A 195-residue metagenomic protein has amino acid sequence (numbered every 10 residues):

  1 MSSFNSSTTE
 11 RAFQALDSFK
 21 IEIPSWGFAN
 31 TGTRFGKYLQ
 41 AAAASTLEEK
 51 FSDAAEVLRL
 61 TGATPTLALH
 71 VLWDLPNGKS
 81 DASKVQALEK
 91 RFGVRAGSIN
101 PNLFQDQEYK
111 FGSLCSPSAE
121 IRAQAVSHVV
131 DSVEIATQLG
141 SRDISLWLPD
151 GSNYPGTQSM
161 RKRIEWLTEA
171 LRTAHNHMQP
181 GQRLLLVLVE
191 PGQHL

Functional and structural regions predicted by a protein language model:
M1-T137: N-terminal pre-domain/capping segments
N5-A15, R91, E108-L195: Active-site acidic/histidine proton-transfer and metal-coordination neighborhood in alpha/beta enzyme cores
